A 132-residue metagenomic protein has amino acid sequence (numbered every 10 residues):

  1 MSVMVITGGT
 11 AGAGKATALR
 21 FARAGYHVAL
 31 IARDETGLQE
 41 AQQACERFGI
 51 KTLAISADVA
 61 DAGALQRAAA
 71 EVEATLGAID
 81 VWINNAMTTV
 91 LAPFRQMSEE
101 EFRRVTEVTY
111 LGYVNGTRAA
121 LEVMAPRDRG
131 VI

Functional and structural regions predicted by a protein language model:
S2, I50, A78-I79, M124-I132: Active-site loop of short-chain dehydrogenase/reductase
T10-G12: Conserved glycine-rich cofactor-binding loop
Y26-E40: Conserved glycine-rich Rossmann-like NAD(P)H-binding loop of the short-chain dehydrogenase/reductase
E35, S56-R67, E99: The beta1-alpha1 cofactor-binding region of Rossmann-like NAD(H)/NADP(H)-dependent oxidoreductases
N85-V90: Conserved NAD(P)H cofactor-binding loop of Rossmann-fold oxidoreductase domains
P93-F94, S98-R103: Substrate-binding pocket helix/loop in short-chain dehydrogenase/reductase
T117-R118: A short, exposed helix-loop element centered on a Lys and neighboring polar residues
